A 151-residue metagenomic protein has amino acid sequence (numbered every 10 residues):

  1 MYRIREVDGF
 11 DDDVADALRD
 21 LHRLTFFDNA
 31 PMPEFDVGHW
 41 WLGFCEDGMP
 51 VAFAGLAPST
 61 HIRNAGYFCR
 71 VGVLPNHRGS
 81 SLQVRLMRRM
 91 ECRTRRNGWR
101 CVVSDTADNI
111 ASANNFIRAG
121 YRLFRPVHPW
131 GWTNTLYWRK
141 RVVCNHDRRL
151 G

Functional and structural regions predicted by a protein language model:
M1-D12, C144-G151: Conserved N-terminal entry element of GNAT/NAT acetyltransferase domains
E6-C69, L74-P75, R93: Acetyl-CoA-dependent GNAT
F26, G98, I117-G120: Glycine-centered loop/turn motif at secondary-structure junctions
V37-G38, I62, N109-I110, W130-N134: Short acidic/glycine-enriched loop/turn segments that link adjacent beta-strands
V73, G79-C92, R118: Conserved acetyl-CoA-binding loop-helix of GNAT-fold acetyltransferases
T94-A107: Conserved GNAT acetyl-CoA-binding A-motif
A107-P126, T133: Conserved active-site alpha-helix within GNAT-family acetyltransferase domains
P129-G151: C-terminal "cap" of GNAT-fold acetyltransferases
